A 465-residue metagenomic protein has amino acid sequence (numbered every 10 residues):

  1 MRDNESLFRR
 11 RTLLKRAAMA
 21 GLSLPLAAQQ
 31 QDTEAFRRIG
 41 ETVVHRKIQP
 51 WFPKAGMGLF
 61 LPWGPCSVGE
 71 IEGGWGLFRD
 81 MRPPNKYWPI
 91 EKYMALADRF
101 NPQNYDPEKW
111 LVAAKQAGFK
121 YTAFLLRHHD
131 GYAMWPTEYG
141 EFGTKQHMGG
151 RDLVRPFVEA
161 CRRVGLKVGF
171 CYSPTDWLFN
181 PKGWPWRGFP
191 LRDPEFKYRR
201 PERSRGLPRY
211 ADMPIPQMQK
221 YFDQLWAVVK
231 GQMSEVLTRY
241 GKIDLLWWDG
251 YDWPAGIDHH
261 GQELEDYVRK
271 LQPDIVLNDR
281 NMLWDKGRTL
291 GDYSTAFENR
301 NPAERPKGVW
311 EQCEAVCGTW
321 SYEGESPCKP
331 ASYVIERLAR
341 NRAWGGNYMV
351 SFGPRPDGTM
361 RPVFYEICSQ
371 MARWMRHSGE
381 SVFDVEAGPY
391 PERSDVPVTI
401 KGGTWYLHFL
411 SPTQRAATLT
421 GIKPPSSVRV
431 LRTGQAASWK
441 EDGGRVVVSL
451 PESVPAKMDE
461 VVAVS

Functional and structural regions predicted by a protein language model:
M1-F8, A20: N-terminal secretory signal peptides
S6-F8, T12-L13, W51, F124: Short alpha-helical segments used as structural interaction elements across diverse proteins
T12-Q30: N-terminal export signals
Q30-S465: Mature catalytic domains of secreted/periplasmic carbohydrate-active enzymes
